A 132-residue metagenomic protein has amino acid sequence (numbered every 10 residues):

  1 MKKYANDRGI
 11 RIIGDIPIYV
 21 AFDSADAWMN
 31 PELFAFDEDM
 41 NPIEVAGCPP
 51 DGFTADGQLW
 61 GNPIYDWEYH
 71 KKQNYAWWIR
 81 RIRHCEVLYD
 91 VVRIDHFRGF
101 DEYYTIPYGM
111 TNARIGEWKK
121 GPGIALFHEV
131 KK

Functional and structural regions predicted by a protein language model:
M1-D7, R11: Active-site pocket-lining segments that scaffold enzyme catalytic pockets across diverse folds
A5, D15, I94: Conserved, mostly hydrophobic/aromatic
V20-K132: Alpha-amylase-like alpha-glycosidases and glucanotransferases acting on alpha-linked glucans and related
